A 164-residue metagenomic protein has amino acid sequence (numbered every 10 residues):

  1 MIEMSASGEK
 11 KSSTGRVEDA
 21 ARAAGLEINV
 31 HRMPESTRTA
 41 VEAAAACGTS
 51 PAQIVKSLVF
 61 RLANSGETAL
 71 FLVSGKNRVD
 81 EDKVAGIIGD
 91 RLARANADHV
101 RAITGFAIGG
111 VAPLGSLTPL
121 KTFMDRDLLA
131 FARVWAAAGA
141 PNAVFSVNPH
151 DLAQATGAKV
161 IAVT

Functional and structural regions predicted by a protein language model:
M1-T164: Extended, low-hydrophobicity, polar/charged segments
